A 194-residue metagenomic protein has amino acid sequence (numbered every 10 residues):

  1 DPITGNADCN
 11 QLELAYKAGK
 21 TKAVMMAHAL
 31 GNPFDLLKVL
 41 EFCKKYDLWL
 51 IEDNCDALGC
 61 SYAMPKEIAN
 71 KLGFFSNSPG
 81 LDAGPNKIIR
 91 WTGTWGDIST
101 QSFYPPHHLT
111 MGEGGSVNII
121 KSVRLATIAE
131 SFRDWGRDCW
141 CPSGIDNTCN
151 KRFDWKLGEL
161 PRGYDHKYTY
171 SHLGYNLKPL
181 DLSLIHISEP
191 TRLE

Functional and structural regions predicted by a protein language model:
I3-T127: Active-site phosphate-binding strand-loop segment of PLP-dependent enzymes
C55, P85-I88, S102, P161-Y175 (+1 more regions): Preference for short coil/turn "hinge" residues that link or interrupt alpha-helices
F103, A129-F132, I187: A generic structural signal for nonpolar/aromatic side chains embedded in well-ordered alpha-helices
V123-P179: Active-site C-terminal subdomain of aminotransferase-like
H186-E194: Single conserved hydrophobic/aromatic residue that forms the stacking wall/gate of nucleotide- or nucleobase-binding
